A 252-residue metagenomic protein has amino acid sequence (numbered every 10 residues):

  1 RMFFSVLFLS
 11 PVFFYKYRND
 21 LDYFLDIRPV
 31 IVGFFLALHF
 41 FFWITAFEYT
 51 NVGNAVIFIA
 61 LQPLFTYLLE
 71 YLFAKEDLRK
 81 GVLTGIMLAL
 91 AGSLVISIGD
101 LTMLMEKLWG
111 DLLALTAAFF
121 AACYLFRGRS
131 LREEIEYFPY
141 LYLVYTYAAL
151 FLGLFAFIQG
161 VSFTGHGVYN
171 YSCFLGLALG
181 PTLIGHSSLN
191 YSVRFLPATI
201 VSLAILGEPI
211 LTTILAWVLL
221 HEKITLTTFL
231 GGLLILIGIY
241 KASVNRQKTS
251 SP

Functional and structural regions predicted by a protein language model:
R1, A46, L72-A74, L131 (+5 more regions): Hydrophobic/aromatic residues within transmembrane alpha-helices of multi-pass small-molecule transporters
M2-L7, F35, I44-D77, A117 (+1 more regions): Specific alpha-helical transmembrane segments that line the substrate/conduction pathway and gating interfaces
V6-L9, T66-L68, T102-G160, F174: Transmembrane alpha-helical segments that form core, pore/gating elements of small-molecule transporters/exporters
L9, F13, L36, L78-D100 (+4 more regions): Hydrophobic transmembrane alpha-helices of multi-pass small-molecule transport proteins
Y17-F42, W109-A117, A156, G165-I184 (+1 more regions): Loop-to-transmembrane-helix transition segments
F24-G33, L78-L90, G110-D111, I135-Y145: Cytoplasmic-side transmembrane-helix entry/capping segments in multi-pass membrane proteins
E48, S97-K107, A156-F174, W217-L226: Membrane-interface helix termini and inter-helical loops of multi-pass transporters
A55-L61, R127-A149, T182-V218: Helix-helix packing/entry segments at the starts of transmembrane helices
